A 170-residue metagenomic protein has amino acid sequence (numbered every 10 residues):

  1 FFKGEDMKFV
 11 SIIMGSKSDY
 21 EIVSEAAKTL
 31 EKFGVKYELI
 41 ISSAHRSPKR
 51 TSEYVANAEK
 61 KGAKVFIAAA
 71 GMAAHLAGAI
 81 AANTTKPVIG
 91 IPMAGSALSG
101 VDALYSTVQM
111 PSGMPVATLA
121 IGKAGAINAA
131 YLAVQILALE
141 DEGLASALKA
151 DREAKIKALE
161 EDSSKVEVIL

Functional and structural regions predicted by a protein language model:
F1-D6: Short, Lys/Arg-enriched N-terminal segments with co-localized hydrophobic residues within the first ~10-30 amino acids
K8, V35-Y37, K86, Q109-L119: Glycine/charged-rich beta-loop-alpha catalytic/anionic-binding loops adjacent to active sites
K8-R46: Glycine-rich phosphate/diphosphate-binding loop of Rossmann-like nucleotide-binding domains
M14-E21, E25, V101-L170: C-terminal binding/interaction regions
D19-V23, P48-K49, A70-A79, L98-V101 (+1 more regions): Short glycine/serine/threonine-rich phosphate/pyrophosphate-binding segments that cradle anionic phosphate groups
Y37-L39, M72, S164-L170: Acidic, glycine/proline-rich low-complexity segments that act as flexible tails and inter-domain linkers
L39-K60: N-terminal beta-loop-helix "entrance" segment that forms/cooperates in small-molecule cofactor or anionic ligand
Y54-S96: Glycine-rich phosphate-binding loop
